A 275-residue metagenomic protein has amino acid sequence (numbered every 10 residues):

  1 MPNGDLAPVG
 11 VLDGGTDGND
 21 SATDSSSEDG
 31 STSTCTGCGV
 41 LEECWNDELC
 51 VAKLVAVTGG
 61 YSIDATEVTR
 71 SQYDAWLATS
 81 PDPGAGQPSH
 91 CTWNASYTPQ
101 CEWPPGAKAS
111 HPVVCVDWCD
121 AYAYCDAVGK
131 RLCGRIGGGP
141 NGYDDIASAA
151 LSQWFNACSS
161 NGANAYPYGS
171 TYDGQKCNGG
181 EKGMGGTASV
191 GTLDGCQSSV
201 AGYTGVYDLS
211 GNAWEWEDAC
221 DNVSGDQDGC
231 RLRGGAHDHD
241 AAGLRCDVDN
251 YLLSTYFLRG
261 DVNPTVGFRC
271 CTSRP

Functional and structural regions predicted by a protein language model:
M1-C44: Ser/Thr-rich, Pro/Gly/Ala-heavy low-complexity intrinsically disordered linkers and tails of secreted extracellular
S33-T36, E42, E48, S89 (+6 more regions): Extracellular secreted precursors and ectodomains with disulfide-bonded cysteine-rich loops/domains
T36, G195-C196, A201, G225-P275: Disulfide-stabilized, aromatic/cysteine-rich ligand-recognition loop
G37-Y61: GGW-centered surface loops in extracellular recognition modules
V57-G59, A107-S110, D145-I146, G174-S210 (+1 more regions): Short, well-ordered junction/capping motifs at the entry into regular secondary structure
V57-G59, D64, A109, V114 (+10 more regions): Residues that flank catalytic or metal-binding motifs in active/ligand-binding sites
G60-S170, P275: Active-site microenvironments of metalloenzymes and redox enzymes
G138-M184, L209-D238: An exposed tryptophan-centered "aromatic clamp" motif
